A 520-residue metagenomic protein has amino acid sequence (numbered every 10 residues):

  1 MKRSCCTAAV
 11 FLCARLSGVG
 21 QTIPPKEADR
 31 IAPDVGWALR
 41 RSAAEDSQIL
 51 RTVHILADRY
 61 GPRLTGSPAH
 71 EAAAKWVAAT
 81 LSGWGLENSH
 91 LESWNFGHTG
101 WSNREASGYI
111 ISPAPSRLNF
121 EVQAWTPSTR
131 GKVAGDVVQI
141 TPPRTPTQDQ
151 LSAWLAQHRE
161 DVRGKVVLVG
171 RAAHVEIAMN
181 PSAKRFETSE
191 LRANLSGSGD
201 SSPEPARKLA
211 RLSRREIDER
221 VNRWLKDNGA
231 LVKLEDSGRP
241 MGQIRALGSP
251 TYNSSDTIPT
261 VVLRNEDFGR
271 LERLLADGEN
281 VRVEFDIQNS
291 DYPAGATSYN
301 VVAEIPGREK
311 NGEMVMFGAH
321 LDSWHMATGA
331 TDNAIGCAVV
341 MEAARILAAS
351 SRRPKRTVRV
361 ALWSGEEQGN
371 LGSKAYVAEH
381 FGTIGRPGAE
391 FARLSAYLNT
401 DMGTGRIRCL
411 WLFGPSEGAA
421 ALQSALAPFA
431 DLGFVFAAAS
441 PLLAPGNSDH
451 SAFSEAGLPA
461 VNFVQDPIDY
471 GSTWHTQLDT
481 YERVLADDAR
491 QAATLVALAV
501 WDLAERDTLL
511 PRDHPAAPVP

Functional and structural regions predicted by a protein language model:
G18-T22: Boundary at the C-terminal end of the N-terminal hydrophobic targeting segment
I23-V35, H54, D58-D200: Noncatalytic luminal/extracellular "stalk/propeptide" segments of secretory-pathway proteins
E27-S67, R245-S249, D322, D401-G405 (+1 more regions): N-terminal capping segment at the start of a domain
D34-V35, I111-N119, A124-R159, S249-A330 (+2 more regions): Soluble metallo-hydrolase cores and metallopeptidase-like ectodomains found primarily in the secretory/periplasmic
G36-A44, D58-P68, G135, Q139-Q157 (+12 more regions): Second-shell loop/turn segments in exported
A44-H70, A78-N88, H158-R159, K165-P205 (+4 more regions): Catalytic-core environment of secreted peptidases
P113-R117, R130-G135, T145-D149, R163-G164 (+4 more regions): Metal-dependent peptidase/peptidase-like ectodomains
P203-L209, R214-R215, N222, K226-D227 (+4 more regions): Active-site-adjacent substrate-binding region of metalloamidase/peptidase-like peptide-processing proteins
